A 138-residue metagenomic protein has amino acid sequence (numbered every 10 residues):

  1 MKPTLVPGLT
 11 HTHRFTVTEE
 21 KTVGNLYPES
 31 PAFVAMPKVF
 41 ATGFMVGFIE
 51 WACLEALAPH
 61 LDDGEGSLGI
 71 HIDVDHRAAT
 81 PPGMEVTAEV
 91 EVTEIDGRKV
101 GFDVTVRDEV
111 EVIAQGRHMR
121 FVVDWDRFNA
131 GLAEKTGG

Functional and structural regions predicted by a protein language model:
K2-F40: Catalytic strand-loop segment that frames the active site of acyl-thioester-processing enzymes
T4-T10, L61, S67, E111: A generic structural signal for short, non-catalytic loop/turn and secondary-structure boundary residues
L9-H13, L68-I72, M84-A88, R98-V100 (+1 more regions): A generic structural signal for short beta-strands and their flanking turns/coil linkers
R14-T18, D75, M119-F121: Generic structural detector for well-ordered beta-strands
T22-V23, A35-M36, G64, D124 (+1 more regions): Glycine-rich, flexible loop/turn motifs
F40-H60: Short, well-structured hydrophobic secondary-structure segments
C53-T87: Hydrophobic beta-strand-centered segment that forms part of the acyl-chain substrate-binding groove
P81-P82, E89-G138: HotDog/MaoC-like acyl-thioester-processing domains
